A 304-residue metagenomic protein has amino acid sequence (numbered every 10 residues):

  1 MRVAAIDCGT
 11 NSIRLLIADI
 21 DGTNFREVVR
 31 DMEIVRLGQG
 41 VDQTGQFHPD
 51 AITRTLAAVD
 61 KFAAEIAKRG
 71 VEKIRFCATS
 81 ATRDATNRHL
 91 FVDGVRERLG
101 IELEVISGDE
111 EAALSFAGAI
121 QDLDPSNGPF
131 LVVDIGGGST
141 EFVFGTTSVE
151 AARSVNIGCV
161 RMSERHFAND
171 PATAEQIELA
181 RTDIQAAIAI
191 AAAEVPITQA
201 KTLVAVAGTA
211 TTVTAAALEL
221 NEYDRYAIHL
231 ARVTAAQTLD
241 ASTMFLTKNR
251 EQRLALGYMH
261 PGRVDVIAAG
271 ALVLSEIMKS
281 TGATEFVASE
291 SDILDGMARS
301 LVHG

Functional and structural regions predicted by a protein language model:
M1-R26: N-terminal basic/disordered segments at the start of proteins
V3, I17-I20, V35, G40-V71 (+2 more regions): Helical "lid/coupling" subdomains associated with nucleotide-phosphate turnover
A4-I6, R75, L131-V133: Short aromatic-hydrophobic micro-motifs that form the base-stacking/packing surface for donor nucleotide recognition
C8-T10, G137, T146-S148: A generic beta-sheet turn/junction motif
S12, V71-I74: A common structural microfeature
D31-E33: A structural signal for short, well-ordered beta-strand segments
P129-S139, V143: A generic, well-ordered mixed alpha/beta core segment in the N-terminal half of proteins
